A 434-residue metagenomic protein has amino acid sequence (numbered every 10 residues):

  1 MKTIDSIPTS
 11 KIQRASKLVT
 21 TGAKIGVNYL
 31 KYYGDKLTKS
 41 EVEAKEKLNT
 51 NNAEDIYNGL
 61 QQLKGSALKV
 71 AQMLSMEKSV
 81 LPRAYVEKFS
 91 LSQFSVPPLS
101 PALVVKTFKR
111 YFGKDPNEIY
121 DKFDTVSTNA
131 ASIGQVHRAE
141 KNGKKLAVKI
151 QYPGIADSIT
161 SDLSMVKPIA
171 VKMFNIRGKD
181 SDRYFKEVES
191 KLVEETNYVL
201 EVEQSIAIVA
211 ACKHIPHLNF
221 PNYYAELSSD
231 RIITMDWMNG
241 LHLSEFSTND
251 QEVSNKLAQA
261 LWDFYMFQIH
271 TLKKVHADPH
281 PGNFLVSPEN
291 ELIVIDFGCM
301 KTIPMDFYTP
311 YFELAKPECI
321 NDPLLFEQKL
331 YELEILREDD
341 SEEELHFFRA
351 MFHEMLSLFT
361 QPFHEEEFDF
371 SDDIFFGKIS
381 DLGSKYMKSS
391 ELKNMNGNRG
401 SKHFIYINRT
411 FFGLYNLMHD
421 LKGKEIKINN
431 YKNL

Functional and structural regions predicted by a protein language model:
M1-Q135, N142, T160-S181, E391-M395 (+3 more regions): N-terminal accessory/targeting segments that precede structured cores
K39, A44-E46, T50, G240 (+3 more regions): Helix-rich C-lobe and terminal helical cap/extension of kinase-like folds
R83, S90-P97, K109-R110, A156-S161 (+5 more regions): ATP-dependent phospho-/nucleotidyl transfer catalytic cores
Q135, L146, N219, I233 (+1 more regions): Protein kinase-like catalytic core scaffold
A139-E140, P279: Conserved beta3 strand of the Hanks-type protein kinase catalytic N-lobe
K144-Q151: Glycine-rich ATP phosphate-binding loop
V148, M173, L382-Y386: A short, charged helix-loop
G282-V286: Hydrophobic residue at the +6 position relative to the catalytic HRD Asp in the kinase catalytic loop
